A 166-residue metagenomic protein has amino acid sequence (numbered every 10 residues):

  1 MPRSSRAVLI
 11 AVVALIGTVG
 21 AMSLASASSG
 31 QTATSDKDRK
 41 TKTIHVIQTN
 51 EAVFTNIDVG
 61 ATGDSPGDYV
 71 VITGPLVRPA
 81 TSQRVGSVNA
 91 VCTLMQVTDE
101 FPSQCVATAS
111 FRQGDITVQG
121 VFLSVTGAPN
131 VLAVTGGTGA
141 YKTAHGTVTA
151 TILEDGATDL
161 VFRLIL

Functional and structural regions predicted by a protein language model:
M1-I10: Bacterial N-terminal signal peptides that target proteins for export
A11-A21: Bacterial N-terminal signal peptides
M22-T32: Sec-dependent signal peptide cleavage junction
G30-L166: Beta-strand-enriched cores of mature, soluble protein domains
